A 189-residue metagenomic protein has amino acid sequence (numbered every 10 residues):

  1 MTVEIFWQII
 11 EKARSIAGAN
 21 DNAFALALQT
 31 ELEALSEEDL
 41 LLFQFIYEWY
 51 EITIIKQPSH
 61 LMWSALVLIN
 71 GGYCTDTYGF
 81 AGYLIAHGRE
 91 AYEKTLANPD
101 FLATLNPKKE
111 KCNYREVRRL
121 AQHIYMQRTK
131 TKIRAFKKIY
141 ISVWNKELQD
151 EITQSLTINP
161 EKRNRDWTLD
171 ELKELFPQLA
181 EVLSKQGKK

Functional and structural regions predicted by a protein language model:
M1-L41, L179, Q186-G187: N-terminal leader/targeting peptides and immediately adjacent processing regions
W7, A13, A135-K189: Long, solvent-exposed, polar/charged low-complexity segments
Q8-K12, F45-I52, T75-E90, R119-M126: Short, hydrophobic/amphipathic alpha-helical patches that form generic packing surfaces within helical domains
A19, E37-L41, I52-H60, R89-E90 (+4 more regions): Intrinsically disordered or highly flexible coil/loop and linker segments, enriched in small and charged/polar residues
D21-A25, S59-A65, K94-N98: Short coil/turn segments at secondary-structure boundaries
E33-G72, T77: A glycine-rich, hydrophobic loop/mini-helix early in the fold
L66-L96, L102, P107: Hydrophobic/aromatic-rich, well-ordered segments within soluble, folded domains that form packed cores
K94-T131: An exposed acidic His-Trp-rich patch
